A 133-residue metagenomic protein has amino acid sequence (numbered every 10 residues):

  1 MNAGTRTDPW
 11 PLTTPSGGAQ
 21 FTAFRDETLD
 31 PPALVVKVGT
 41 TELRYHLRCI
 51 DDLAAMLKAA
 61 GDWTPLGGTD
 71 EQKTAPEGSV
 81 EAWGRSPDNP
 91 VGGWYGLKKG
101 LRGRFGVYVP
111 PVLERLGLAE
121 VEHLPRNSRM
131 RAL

Functional and structural regions predicted by a protein language model:
N2-A75: Long, low-complexity, charged/polar intrinsically disordered regions in eukaryotic proteins
A54, V107-P111: Short, hydrophobic-biased segments on the C-terminal half of alpha helices that form "recognition helices"
T69-W83, F105, R115: A structural signal for long, well-ordered, hydrophobic/aromatic- and basic-residue-enriched core segments of folded
G78-R104: Short helix-coil junctions and helix-kink-helix linkers
E114-N127: A short, conserved structural fragment
S128-L133: C-terminal engagement modules used by replication, chromatin/transcription, nuclear envelope/ESCRT, and ubiquitin
